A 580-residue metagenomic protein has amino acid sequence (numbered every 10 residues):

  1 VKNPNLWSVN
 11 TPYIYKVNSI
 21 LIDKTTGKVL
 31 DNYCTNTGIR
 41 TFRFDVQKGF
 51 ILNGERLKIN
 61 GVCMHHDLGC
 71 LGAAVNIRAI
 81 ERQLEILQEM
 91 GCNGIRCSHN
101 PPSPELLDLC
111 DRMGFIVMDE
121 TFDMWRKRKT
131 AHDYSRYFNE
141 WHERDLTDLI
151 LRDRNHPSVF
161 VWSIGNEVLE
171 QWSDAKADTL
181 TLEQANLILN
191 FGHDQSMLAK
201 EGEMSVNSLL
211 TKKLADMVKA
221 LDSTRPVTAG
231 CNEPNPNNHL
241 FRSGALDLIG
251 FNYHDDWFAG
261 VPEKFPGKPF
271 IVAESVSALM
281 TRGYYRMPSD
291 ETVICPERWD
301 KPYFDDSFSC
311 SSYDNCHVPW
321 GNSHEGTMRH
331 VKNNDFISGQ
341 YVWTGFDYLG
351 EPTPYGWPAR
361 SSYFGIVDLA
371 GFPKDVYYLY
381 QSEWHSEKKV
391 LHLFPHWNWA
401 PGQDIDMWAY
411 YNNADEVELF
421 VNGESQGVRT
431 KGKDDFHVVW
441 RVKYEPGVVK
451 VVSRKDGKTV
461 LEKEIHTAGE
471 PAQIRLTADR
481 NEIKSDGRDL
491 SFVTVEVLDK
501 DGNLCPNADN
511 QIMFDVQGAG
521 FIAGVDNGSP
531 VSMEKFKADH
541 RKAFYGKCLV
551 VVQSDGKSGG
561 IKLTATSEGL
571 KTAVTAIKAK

Functional and structural regions predicted by a protein language model:
V1-P104, L109, M113-V117, D145-D148 (+3 more regions): Secreted/periplasmic carbohydrate-active enzymes, especially glycoside hydrolases
N5, C70, L248, H317 (+1 more regions): Short, flexible active-site loop motifs that bind/organize anionic cofactors or intermediates
I14-K16, K24-T25, I59-C63, E81-L84 (+12 more regions): Generic detector of short, locally flexible boundary/turn motifs and exposed helical patches
I22-K24, N32, R40-L248, N252-G260 (+2 more regions): Active-site mouth of glycoside hydrolases
A73, A79-R82, F138, L146 (+5 more regions): Surface-exposed acidic, glycine/proline-enriched linker/cap segments that occur as 15-30-residue helix-coil
S158-S163, L169-G230, F241-S243, W257-R488 (+1 more regions): Substrate-binding clefts and catalytic carboxylate motifs of secreted carbohydrate-active enzymes
